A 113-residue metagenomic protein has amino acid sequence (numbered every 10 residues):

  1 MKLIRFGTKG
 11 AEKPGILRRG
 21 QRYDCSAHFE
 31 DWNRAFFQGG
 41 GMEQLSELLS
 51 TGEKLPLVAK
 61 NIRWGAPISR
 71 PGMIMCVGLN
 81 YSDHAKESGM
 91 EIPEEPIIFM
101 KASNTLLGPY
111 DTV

Functional and structural regions predicted by a protein language model:
M1-P96: N-terminal non-catalytic cap/leader segment that marks the start of a structured domain
I92-P109: Structural signature of FAD isoalloxazine-binding scaffolds in flavoprotein oxidoreductases
T112-V113: Short, intrinsically disordered, charge-balanced linker/junction segments flanking boundaries in proteins
